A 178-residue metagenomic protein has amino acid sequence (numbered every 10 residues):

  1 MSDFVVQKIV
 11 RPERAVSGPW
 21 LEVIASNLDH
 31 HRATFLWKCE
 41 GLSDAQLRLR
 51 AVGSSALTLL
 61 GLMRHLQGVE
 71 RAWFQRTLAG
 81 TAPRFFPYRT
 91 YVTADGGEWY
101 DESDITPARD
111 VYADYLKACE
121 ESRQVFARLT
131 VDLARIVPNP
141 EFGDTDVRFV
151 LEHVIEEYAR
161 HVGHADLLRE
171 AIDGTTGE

Functional and structural regions predicted by a protein language model:
S2-E13, L21-D95, V137-E178: Short, contiguous alpha-helical
R11-G18, E22-A25, E102-Y112: Charge-dense, low-complexity intrinsically disordered segments
D95-R135, R148-V154: Acidic/histidine-rich alpha-helical segments that form the ligand environment of transition-metal centers
